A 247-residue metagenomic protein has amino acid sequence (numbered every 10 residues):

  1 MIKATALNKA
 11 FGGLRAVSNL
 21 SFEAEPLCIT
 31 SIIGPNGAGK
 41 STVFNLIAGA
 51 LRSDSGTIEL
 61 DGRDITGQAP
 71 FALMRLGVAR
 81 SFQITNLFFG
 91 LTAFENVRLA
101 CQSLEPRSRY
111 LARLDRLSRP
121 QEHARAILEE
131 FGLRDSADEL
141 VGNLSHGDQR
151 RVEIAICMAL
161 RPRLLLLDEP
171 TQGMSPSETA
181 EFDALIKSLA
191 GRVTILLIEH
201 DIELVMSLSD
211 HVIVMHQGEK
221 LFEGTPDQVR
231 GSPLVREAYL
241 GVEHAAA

Functional and structural regions predicted by a protein language model:
M1-A247: Glycine-rich phosphate-binding loops of nucleotide-dependent enzymes
